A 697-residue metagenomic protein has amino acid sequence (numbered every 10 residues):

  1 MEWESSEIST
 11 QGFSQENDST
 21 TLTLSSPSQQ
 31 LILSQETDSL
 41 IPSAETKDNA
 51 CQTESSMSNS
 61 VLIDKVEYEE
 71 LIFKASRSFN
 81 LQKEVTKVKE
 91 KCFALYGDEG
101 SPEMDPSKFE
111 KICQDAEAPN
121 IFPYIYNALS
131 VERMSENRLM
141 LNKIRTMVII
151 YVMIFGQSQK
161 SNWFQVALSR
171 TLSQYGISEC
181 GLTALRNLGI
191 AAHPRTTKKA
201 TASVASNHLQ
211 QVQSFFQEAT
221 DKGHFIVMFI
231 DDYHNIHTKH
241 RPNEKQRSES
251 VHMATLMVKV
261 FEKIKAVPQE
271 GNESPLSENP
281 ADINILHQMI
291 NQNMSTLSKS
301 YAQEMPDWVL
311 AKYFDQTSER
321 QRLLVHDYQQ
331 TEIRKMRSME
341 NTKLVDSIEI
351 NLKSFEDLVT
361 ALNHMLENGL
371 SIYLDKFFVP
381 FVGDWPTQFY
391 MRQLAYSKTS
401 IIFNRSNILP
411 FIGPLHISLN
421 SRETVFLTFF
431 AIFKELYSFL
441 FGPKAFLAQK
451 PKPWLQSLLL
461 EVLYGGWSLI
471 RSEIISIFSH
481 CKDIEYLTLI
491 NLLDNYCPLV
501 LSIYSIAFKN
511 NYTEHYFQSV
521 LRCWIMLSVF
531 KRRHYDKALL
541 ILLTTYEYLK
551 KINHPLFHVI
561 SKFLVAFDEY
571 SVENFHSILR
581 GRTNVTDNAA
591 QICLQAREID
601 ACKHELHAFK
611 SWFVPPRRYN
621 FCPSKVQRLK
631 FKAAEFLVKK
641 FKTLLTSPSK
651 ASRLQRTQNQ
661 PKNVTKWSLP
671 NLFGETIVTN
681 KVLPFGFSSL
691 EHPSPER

Functional and structural regions predicted by a protein language model:
M1-R697: Buried hydrophobic core signal strongest for RNase H-like alpha/beta domains in large, well-folded nucleic-acid enzymes
